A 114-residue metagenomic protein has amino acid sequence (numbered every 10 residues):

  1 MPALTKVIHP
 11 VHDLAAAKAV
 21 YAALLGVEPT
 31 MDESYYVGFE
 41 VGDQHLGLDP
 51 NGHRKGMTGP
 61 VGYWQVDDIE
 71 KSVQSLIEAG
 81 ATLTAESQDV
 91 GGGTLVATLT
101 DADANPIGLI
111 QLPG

Functional and structural regions predicted by a protein language model:
M1-A3, R54-G59, V90-G91: Short glycine-enriched loop/turn motifs at secondary-structure junctions
M1-K18, D43-H45, P60-G62, Q111-G114: N-terminal beta-strand motif that seeds the catalytic metal site of vicinal oxygen chelate
A17-Y21, L76, A104: Conserved active-site tyrosine of GNAT-family acetyltransferases
L25-D32, T82-E86: Short secondary-structure junctions
V27-P60, P106-L112: Conserved short beta-strand elements that form part of the metal-binding/catalytic scaffold of enzyme active sites
V37, P60-G62, G93-A97: Short beta-strand micro-motifs in enzyme catalytic cores
G62-Q88: Mid-chain, well-packed structural core segment of small domains
A79-G114: Vicinal oxygen chelate
